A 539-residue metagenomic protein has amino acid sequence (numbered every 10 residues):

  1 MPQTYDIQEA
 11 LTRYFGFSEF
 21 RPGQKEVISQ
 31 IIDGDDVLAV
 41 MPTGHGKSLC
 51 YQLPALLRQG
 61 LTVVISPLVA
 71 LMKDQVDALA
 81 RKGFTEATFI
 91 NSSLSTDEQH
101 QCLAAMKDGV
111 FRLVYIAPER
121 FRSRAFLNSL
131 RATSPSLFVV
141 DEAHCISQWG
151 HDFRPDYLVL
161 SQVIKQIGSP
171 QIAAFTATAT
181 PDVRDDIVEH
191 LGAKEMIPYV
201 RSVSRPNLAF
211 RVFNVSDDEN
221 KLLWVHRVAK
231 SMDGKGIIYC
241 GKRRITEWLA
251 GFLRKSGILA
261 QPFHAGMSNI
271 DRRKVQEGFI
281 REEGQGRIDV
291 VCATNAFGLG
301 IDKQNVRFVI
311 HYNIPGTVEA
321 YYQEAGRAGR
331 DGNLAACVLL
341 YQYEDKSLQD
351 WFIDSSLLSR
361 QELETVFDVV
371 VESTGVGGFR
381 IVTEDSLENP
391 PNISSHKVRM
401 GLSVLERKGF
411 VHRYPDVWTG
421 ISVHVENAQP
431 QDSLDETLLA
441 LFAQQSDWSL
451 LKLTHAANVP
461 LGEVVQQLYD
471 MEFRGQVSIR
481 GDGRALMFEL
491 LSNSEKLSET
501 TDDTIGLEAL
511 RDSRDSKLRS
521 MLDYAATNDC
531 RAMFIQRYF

Functional and structural regions predicted by a protein language model:
M1-D6, V139, S516-A525: Short, charged low-complexity linear motifs
Q3-Y5, E9-Y14, S18-P22, E26-S48 (+2 more regions): Helicase motor core with emphasis on the C-terminal RecA-like subdomain
L358-F539: C-terminal accessory/connector segments of nucleic-acid motor ATPases
